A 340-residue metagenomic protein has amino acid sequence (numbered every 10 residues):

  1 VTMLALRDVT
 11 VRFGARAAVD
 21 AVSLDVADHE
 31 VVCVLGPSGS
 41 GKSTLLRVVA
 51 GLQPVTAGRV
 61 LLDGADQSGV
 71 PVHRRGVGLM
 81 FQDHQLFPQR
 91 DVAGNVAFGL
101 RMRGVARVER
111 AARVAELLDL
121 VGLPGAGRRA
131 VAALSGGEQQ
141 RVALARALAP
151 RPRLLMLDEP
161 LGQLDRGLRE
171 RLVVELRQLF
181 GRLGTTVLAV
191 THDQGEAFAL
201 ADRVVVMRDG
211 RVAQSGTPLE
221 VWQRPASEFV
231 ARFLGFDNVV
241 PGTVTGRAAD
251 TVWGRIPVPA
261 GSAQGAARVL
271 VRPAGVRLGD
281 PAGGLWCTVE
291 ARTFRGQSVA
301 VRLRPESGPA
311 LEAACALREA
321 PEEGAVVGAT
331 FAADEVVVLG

Functional and structural regions predicted by a protein language model:
A5, D25, L61, G328-T330: ABC ATPase nucleotide-binding domain
V22-C33, F87: Pre-Walker A (P-loop) beta-loop-beta motif of ABC nucleotide-binding domains
V31, G76-G78, L86-S227: ABC ATPase nucleotide-binding domains
L35-P37: The feature captures the beta-strand-to-loop junction immediately N-terminal to the Walker
A50: Helix-to-loop junction immediately C-terminal to a conserved catalytic motif
A57-D66: Conserved ABC transporter NBD signature motif
D237, R247-G340: Non-catalytic connector elements of ABC transporters
